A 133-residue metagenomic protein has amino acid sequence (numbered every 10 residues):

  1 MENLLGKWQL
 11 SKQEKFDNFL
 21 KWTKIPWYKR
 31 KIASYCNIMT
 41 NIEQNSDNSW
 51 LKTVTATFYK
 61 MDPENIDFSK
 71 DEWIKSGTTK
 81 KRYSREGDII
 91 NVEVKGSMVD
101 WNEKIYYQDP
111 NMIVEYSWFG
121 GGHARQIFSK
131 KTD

Functional and structural regions predicted by a protein language model:
M1-D133: Hydrophobic small-molecule pocket/channel-lining residues, especially in calycin-type beta-barrels
